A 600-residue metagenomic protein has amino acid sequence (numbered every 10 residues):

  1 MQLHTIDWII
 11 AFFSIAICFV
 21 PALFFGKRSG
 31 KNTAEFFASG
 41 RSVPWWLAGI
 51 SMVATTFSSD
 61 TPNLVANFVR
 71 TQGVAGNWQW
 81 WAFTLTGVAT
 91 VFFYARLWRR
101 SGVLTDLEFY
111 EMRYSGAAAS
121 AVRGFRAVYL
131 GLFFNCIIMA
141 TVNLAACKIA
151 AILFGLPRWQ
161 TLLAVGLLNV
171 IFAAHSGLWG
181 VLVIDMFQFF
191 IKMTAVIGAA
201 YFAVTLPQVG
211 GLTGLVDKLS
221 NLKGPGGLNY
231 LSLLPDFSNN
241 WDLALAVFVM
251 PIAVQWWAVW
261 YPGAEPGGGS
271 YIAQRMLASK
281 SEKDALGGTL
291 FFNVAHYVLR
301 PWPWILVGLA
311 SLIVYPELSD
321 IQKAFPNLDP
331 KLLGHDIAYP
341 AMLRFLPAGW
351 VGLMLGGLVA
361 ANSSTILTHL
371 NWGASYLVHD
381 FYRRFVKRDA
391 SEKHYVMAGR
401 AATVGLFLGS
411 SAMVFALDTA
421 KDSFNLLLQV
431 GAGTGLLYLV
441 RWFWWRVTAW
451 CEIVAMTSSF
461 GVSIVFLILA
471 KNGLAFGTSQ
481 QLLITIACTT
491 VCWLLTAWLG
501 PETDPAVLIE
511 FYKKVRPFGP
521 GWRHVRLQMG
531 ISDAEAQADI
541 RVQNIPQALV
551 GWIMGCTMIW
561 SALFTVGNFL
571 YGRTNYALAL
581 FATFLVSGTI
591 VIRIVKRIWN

Functional and structural regions predicted by a protein language model:
M1-N600: Membrane-embedded helix-loop-helix hairpins and adjacent transmembrane boundary segments in multi-pass transporters
